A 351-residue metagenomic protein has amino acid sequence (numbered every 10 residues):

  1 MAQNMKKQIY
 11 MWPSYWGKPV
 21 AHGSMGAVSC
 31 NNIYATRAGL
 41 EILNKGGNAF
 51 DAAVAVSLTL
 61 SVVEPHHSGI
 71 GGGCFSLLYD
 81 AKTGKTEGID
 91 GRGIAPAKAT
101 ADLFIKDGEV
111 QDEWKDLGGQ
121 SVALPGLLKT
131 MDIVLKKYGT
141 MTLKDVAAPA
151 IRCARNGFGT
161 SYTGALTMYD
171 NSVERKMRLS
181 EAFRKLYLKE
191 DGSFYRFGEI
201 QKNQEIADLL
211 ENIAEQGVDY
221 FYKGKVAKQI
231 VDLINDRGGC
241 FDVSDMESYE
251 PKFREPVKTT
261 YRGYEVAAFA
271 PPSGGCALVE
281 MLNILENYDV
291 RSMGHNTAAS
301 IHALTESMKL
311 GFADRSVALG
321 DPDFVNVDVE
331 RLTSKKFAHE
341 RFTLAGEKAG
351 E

Functional and structural regions predicted by a protein language model:
A2-R37, E41, A49-Q216, F221-K223 (+5 more regions): Noncatalytic scaffold domains of N-terminal-nucleophile
M5-K6, N287-E351: Internal maturation/activation junctions in enzymes
A101, V279-E280, D323: Short conserved micro-motifs at the rims of enzyme active sites and ligand-binding pockets
G274-E280, L310: Extended, domain-scale alpha-helical bundle/helix-rich regions
L278-D289: Short linear sequence signals and composition-biased patches located at protein termini or domain-edge surfaces
